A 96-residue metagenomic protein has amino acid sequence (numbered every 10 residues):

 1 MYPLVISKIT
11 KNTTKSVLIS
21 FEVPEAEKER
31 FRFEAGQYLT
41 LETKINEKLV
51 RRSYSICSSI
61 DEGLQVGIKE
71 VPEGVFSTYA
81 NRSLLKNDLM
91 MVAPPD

Functional and structural regions predicted by a protein language model:
M1-D88, A93: Ferredoxin-reductase
D96: FAD-binding core/adjacent interface of flavoenzyme oxidoreductases
